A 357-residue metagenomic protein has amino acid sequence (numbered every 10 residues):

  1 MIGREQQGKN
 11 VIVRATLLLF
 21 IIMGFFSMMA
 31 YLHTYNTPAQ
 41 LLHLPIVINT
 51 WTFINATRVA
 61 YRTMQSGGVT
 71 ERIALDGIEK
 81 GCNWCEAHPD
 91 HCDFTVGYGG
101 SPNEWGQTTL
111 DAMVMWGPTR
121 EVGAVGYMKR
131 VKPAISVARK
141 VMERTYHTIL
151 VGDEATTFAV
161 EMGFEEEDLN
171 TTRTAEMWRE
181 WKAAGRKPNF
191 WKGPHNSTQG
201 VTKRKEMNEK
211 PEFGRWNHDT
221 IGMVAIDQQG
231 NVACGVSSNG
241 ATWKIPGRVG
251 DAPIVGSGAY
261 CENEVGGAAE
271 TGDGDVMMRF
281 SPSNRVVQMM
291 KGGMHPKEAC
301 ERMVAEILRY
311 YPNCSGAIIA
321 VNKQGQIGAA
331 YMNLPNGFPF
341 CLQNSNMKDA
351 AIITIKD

Functional and structural regions predicted by a protein language model:
M1-N10: Short, low-complexity, Lys/Arg-enriched N-terminal segments of secretory-pathway carbohydrate enzymes
I12-D357: Alpha/propeptide regions of enzymes that mature by internal proteolysis
